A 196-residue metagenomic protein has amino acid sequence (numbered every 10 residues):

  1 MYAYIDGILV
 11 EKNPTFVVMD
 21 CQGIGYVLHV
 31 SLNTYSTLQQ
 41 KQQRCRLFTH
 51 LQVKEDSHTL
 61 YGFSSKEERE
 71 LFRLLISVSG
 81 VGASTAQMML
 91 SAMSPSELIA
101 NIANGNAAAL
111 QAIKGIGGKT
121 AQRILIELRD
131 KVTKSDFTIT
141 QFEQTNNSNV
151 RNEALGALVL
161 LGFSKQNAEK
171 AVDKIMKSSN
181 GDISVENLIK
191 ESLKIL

Functional and structural regions predicted by a protein language model:
M1-S77, D182-L196: Structure-specific DNA junction-binding interface
T49, S79, E97, V132-D136 (+2 more regions): Conserved NTP-handling cores and scaffolds of large molecular machines
H58-F63, A83-I102, R123-D136: Amphipathic, charged-and-aliphatic alpha-helical interface segments that function as noncatalytic docking
F72-I76, Q87-L90, A107-Q111, L155-V159 (+1 more regions): Amphipathic alpha-helical segments within well-ordered protein domains
V78, A92, N104-G105, K131-S135 (+2 more regions): Conserved, well-folded catalytic cores of nucleic-acid-processing and energy-transducing macromolecular machines
N101, F137-L196: Low-complexity, acidic/Ser/Thr- and charged residue-rich accessory regions of DNA metabolism proteins
